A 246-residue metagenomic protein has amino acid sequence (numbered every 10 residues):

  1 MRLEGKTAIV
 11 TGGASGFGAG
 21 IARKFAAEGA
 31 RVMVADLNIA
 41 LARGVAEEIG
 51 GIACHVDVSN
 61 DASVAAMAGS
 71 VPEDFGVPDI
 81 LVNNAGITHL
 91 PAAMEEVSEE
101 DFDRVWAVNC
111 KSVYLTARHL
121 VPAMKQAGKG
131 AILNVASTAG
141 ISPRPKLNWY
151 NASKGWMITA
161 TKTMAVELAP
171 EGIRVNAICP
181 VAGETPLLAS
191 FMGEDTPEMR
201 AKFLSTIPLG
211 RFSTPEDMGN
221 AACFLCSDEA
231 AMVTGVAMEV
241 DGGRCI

Functional and structural regions predicted by a protein language model:
E4, T88-P91, S142, C223 (+1 more regions): Short C-terminal tail/terminal secondary-structure segment of NAD(P)H-dependent dehydrogenase/reductase domains
V77, A169, R174, V233-G235: Short, small/polar-rich loop/turn modules that mediate ligand/substrate recognition or access, typified
A92-M94, S98-W106, M199, F203: Substrate-binding pocket helix/loop in short-chain dehydrogenase/reductase
A117, S153, T161: Active-site helix of classical SDR
P122, V166-P170, A231: Alpha-helical segment proximal to the catalytic Tyr-Lys
S137: Residue(s) in the substrate-gating loop at a strand-loop-helix junction that position the organic substrate next
A177, A201-V233, V240-G242: C-terminal helical subdomain
